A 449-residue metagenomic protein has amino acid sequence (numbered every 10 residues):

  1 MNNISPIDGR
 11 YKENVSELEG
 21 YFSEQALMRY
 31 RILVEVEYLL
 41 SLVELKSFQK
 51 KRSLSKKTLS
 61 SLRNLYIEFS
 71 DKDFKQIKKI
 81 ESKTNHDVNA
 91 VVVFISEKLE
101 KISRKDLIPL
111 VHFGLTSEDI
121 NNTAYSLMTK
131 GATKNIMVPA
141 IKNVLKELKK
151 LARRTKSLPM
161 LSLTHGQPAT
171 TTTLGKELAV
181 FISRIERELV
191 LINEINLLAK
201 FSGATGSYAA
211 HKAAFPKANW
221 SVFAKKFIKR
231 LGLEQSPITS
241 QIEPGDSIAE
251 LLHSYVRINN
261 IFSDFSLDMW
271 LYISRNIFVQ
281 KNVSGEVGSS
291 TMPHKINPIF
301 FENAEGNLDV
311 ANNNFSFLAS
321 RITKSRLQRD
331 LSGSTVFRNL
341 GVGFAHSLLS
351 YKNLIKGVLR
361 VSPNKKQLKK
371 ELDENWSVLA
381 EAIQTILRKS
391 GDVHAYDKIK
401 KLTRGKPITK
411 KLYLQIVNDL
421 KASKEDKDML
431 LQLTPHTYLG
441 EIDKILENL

Functional and structural regions predicted by a protein language model:
M1-Y208, F215-A224, G288, I299-F301 (+5 more regions): A helix-coil-helix interface module used to build multimeric assemblies and to scaffold catalytic/cofactor sites
M1-Y30, V34, K57, I80-N85 (+2 more regions): Glycine-rich cofactor/substrate-binding loops
E37-L42, F94, K98, A132 (+17 more regions): Generic, well-ordered alpha-helical scaffold segments in large soluble proteins
K98-R104, A224, I228-G245: Conserved catalytic cysteine-centered active-site region of acyl-thioester-dependent Claisen-condensing enzymes
S117, K212-F215, R230, Q235-I242 (+4 more regions): A structural signal for small-residue-enriched, beta-sheet-centric alpha/beta enzyme cores and oligomeric scaffold folds
K130-V138, K142-L145, K149, A179-I182 (+8 more regions): Short amphipathic alpha-helical segments with heptad-repeat character
L151, T155-L158, I192-I195, A199 (+6 more regions): Hydrophobic stripe of amphipathic alpha-helices that form coiled-coil interfaces
E188, E234, S240-R326: Glycine-rich anion/phosphate-binding loop at the beta-strand->alpha-helix junction
